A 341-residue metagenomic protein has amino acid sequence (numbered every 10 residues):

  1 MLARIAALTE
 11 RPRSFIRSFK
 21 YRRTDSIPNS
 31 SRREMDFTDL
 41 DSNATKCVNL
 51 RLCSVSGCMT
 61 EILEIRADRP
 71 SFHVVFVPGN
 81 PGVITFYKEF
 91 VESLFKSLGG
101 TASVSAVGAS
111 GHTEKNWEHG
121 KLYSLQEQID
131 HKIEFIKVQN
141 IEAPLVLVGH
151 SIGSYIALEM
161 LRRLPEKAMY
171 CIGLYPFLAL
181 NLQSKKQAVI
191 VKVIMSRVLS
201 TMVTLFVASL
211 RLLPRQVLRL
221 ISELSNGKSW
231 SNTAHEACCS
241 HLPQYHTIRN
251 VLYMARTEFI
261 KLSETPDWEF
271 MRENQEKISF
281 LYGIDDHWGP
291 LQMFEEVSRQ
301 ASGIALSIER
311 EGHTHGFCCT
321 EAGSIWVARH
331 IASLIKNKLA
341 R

Functional and structural regions predicted by a protein language model:
A3, E276, S302-R341: Catalytic active-site module of serine/aspartate enzymes centered on a nucleophile-bearing elbow/loop
E34-M59: N-terminal cap/lid segment of alpha/beta-hydrolase-fold proteins
L52-E114: Short, surface-exposed "cap/lid" segments of acyl-processing enzymes
A106-V146: Active-site loop/oxyanion-hole signature of alpha/beta-hydrolase fold enzymes
V148-G153, A157: Gly/Ala-rich beta-loop-alpha elbow adjacent to hydrolase catalytic centers
R162, E166-M202: Flexible "cap/lid" loop of the alpha/beta hydrolase fold
R211-Y253, S263-T265: Conserved alpha/beta-hydrolase catalytic His-Asp/Glu region
P243-R299, I308-E309: Conserved serine/cysteine hydrolase catalytic core
